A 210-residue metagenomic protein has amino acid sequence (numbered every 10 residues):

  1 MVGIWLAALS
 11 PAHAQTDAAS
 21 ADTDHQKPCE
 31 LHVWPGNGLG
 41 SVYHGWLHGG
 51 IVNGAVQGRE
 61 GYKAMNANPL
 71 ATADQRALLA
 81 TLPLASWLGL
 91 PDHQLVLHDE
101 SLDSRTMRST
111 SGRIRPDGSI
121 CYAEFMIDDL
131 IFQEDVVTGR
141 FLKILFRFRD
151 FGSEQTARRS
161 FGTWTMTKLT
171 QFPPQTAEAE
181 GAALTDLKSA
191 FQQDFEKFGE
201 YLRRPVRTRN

Functional and structural regions predicted by a protein language model:
M1-A8: Bacterial N-terminal signal peptides
A12-Q94, T208-N210: A structural "domain/chain start" motif
W34-G38, F151, L169: Generic structural motif
E60-L70, G152-T208: Short secondary-structure boundary motifs at beta->alpha junctions and helix caps
L79-D92, F148, F191-V206: Hydrophobic, Leu/Ile/Phe/Ala-enriched alpha-helical segments that form helix-helix packing faces
D92-L95, D150-T156: Structural alpha-beta junctions
D92-R105: Short beta-strand->alpha-helix linker/helix-N-cap micro-motif that forms a surface specificity/interaction loop
L102-E154: Surface-exposed short loop/turn segments
